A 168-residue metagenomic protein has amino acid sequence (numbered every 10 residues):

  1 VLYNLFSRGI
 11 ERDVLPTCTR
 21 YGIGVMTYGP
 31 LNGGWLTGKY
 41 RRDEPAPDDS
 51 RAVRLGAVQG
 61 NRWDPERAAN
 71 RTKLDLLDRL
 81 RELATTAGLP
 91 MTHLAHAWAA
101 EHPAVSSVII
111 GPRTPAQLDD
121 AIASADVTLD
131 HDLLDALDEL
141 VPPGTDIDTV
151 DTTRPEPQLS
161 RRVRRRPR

Functional and structural regions predicted by a protein language model:
V1, V25-T27, V108-I110: Hydrophobic faces of well-ordered beta-strands that scaffold small-molecule active sites in alpha/beta enzyme cores
L2, T19-Y21, H102: Alpha-amylase-like alpha-glycosidases and glucanotransferases acting on alpha-linked glucans and related
L2-G9, G29-L31, A97: Active-site PLP-lysine loop of aminotransferase-like
I10-L55, P90: Aromatic-lined glycan-binding groove of carbohydrate-active enzymes
C18, V25-Y28, L80, L94-A95 (+2 more regions): Conserved, mostly hydrophobic/aromatic
N32-G33, A99, T114: Positions that flank functional sites
D43-T86, E101-S106, P115, D119-R168: Terminal-tail/helix-coil boundary detector
T92-A95, S107-G111: Conserved active-site loop/cleft motifs that coordinate metal ions or position small ligands
